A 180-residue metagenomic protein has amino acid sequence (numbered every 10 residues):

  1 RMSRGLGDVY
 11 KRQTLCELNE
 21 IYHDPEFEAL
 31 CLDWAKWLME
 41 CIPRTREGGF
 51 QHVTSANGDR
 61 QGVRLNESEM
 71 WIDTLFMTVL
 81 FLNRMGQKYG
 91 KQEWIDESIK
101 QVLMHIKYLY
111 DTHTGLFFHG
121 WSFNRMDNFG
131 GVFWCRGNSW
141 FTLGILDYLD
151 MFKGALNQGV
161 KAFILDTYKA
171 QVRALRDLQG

Functional and structural regions predicted by a protein language model:
R1, L30-T54, G58, Q92-F118 (+1 more regions): Long, well-ordered core segments of solenoidal/helical folds
R1-Y10: Single conserved hydrophobic/aromatic residue that forms the stacking wall/gate of nucleotide- or nucleobase-binding
K11-D24, M77-K91, W140-V160: Well-ordered alpha-helical scaffold segments within catalytic/enzyme domains
H52-L65, G120-V132: Acidic/His metal-coordination segments adjacent to aromatic residues that form catalytic metal sites in metalloenzymes
M70, T74-T78: Acidic/histidine-rich alpha-helical segments that form the ligand environment of transition-metal centers
H119-N124, N128-G180: Aromatic-anchored, glycine/proline-accented short structural segments that stabilize local strand-turns or short
